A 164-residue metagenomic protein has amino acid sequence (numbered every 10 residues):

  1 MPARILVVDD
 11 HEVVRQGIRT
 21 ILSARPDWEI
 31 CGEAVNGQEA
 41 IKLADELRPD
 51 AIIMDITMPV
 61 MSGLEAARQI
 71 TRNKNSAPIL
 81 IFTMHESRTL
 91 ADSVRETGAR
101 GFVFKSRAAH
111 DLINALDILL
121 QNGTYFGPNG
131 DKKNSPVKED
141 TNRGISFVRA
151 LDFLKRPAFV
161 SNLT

Functional and structural regions predicted by a protein language model:
P2-V14, I18-L22: Conserved acidic segment of CheY-like receiver
D9, D55, T83: Active-site residues of response regulator receiver
N36-E39, S62-E65: Acidic catalytic/metal-coordinating carboxylates
D45-L47, Q69-S76, T97: Conserved phosphotransfer cores of two-component systems
L47-I53: Active-site beta3 strand of CheY-like receiver
M58: Receiver (REC) domain active-site loop signature in two-component systems and cognate sites in sensor histidine kinases
S76-E86: A short, hydrophobic beta-strand element within the central beta-sheet of small alpha/beta folds
A91-E96, R100-F159: Short, flexible helix-to-coil linker/hinge segments that flank and couple to helix-turn-helix
